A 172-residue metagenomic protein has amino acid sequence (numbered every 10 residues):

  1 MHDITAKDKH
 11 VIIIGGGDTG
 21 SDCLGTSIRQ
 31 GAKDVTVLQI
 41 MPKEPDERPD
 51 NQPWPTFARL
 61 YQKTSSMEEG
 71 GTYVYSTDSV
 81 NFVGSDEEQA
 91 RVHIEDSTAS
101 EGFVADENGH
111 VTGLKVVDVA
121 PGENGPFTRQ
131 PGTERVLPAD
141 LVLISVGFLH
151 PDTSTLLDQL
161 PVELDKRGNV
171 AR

Functional and structural regions predicted by a protein language model:
M1-D8, F103-D106, H110, G122-R172: FAD-site-proximal beta/loop scaffold in flavoenzymes
K7-G17: Beta1/beta-strand and adjacent pyrophosphate-binding region of the FAD-binding site in flavoprotein oxidoreductases
I13, V116, I144: Redox-cofactor binding/interface segments in oxidoreductases and associated redox assembly factors
G20: N-terminal Rossmann-fold NAD(P) dinucleotide-binding loop
L24-N81, A90-S100: Rossmann-like dinucleotide-binding cores of NAD(P)H-dependent redox enzymes
M41, P49-K63, T112-V116, A120 (+1 more regions): Flexible glycine/proline-rich, aromatic-decorated loop/lid segments
V80-Q89, E163, N169-R172: Short, intrinsically disordered, charge-balanced linker/junction segments flanking boundaries in proteins
